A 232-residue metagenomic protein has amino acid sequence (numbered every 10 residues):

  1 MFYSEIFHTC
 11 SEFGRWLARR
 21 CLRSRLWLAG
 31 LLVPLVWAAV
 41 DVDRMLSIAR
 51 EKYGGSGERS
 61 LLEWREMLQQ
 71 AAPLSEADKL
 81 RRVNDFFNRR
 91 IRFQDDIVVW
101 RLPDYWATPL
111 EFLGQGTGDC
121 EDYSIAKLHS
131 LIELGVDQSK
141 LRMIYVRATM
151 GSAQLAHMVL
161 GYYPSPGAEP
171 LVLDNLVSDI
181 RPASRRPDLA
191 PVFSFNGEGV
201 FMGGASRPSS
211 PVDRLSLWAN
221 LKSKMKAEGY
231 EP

Functional and structural regions predicted by a protein language model:
F2-C10, W37-P232: A structural boundary/capping signal
E5-W27: Bacterial N-terminal signal peptides that target proteins for export
V33-P34: N-terminal signal peptide c-region/cleavage motif recognized by signal peptidases
